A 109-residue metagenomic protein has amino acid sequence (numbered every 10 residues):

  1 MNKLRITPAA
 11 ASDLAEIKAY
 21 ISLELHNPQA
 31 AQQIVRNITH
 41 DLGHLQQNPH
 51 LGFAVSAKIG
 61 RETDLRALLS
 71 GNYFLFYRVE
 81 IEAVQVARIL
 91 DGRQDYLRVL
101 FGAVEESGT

Functional and structural regions predicted by a protein language model:
M1-E62, E105-T109: Basic, Lys/Arg-enriched alpha-helical interface segments
L25, S70-F74, R78-T109: Enriched for short, Lys/Arg-rich terminal
L51-A83: Basic/aromatic recognition patch in beta-strand/loop cores that engages polyanionic ligands
